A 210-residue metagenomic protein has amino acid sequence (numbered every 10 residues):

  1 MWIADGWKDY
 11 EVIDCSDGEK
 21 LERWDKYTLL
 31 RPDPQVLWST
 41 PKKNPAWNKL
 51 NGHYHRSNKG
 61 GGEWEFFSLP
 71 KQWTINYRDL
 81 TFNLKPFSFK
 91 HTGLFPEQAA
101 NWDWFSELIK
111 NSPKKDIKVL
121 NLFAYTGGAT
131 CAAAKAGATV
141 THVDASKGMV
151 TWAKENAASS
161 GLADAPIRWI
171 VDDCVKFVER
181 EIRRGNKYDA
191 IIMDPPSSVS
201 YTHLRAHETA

Functional and structural regions predicted by a protein language model:
K8-E22, L29-P96, D103: Non-catalytic substrate-recognition/targeting regions of SAM-dependent transferases
E97-S112: Conserved alpha-helix/loop element of class I SAM-dependent methyltransferases that forms part of the SAM/SAH-binding
D116-L122: Conserved class I S-adenosyl-L-methionine
T126-G137: Conserved SAM-binding loop of SAM-dependent methyltransferases across substrates and taxa, primarily the Class I
T139-D144: Conserved SAM-binding motif I beta-strand of class I
W152-K187: S-adenosyl-L-methionine
H203-A210: Single conserved hydrophobic/aromatic residue that forms the stacking wall/gate of nucleotide- or nucleobase-binding
